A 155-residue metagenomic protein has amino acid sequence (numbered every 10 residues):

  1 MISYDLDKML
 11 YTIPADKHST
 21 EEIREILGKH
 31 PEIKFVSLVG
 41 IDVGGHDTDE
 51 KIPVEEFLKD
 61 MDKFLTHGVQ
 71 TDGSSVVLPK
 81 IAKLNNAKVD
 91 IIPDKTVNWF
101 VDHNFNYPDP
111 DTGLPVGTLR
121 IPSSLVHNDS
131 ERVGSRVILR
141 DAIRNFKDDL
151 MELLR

Functional and structural regions predicted by a protein language model:
M1-R155: ATP/Mg2+-dependent ligation/transfer catalytic cores
